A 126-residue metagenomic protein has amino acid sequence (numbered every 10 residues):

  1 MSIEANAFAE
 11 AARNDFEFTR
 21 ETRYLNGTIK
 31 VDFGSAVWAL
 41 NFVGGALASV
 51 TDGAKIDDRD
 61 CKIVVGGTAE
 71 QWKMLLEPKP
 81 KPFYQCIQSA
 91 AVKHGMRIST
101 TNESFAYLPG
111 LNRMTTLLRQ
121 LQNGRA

Functional and structural regions predicted by a protein language model:
M1-A126: Feature captures hydrophobic
